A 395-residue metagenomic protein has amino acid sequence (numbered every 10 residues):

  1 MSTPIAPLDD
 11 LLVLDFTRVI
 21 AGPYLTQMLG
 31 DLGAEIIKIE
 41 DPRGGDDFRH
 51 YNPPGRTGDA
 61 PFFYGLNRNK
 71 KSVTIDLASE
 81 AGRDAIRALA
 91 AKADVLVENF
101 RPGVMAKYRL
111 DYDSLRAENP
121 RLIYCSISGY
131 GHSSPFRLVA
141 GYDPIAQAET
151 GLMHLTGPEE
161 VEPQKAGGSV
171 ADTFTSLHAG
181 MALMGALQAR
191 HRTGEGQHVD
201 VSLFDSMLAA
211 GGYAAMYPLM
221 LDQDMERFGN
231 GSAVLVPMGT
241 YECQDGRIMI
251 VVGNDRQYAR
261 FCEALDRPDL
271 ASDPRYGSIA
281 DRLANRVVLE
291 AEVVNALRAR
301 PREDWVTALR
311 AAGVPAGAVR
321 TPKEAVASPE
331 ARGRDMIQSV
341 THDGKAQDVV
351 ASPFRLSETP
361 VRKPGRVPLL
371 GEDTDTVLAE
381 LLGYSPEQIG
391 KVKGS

Functional and structural regions predicted by a protein language model:
M1-R192, V340, L369, D373-S395: N-terminal helix-loop segment corresponding to the beta1-alpha1 unit of nucleotide/adenylate-binding folds
R43, G129-G131, L203-L208, D245-R247 (+3 more regions): Glycine-rich beta-alpha junction loops
R49-N52, Y217-R227, S328-T341: Short, surface-exposed loop/helix-turn segments at secondary-structure junctions that function as lids/hinges flanking
P54, F63, F228-A233, M238-T240 (+3 more regions): Short Gly/Pro-enriched turn/cap motifs at secondary-structure boundaries
H132, E160-S169, H191-M207, E226-A233 (+1 more regions): Conserved Rossmann-fold dehydrogenase catalytic segment
S176-G196, A209-L221, C262-P268: Oxidoreductase and adenylate-handling cofactor-binding alpha/beta cores
V236-A312, A316: Aromatic-enriched alpha-helical interface/lid elements that frame and gate functional surfaces
A311-P364: A glycine-rich dinucleotide-binding beta-alpha-beta segment and adjacent secondary-structure elements that constitute
